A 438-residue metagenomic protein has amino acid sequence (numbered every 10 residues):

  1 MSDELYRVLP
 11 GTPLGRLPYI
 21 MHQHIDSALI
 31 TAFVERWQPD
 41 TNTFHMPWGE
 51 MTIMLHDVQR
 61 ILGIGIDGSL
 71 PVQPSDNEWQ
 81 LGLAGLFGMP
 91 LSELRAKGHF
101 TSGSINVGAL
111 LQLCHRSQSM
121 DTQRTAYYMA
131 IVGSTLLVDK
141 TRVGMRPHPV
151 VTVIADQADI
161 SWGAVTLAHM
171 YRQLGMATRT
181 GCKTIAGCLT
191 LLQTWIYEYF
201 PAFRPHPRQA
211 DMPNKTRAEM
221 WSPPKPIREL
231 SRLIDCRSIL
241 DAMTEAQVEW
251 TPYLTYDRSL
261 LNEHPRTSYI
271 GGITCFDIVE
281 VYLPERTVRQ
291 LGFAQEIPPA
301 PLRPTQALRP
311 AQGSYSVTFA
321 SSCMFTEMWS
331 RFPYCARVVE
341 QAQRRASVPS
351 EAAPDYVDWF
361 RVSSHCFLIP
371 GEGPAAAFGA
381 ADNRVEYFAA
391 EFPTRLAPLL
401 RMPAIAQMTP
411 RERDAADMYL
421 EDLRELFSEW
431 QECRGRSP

Functional and structural regions predicted by a protein language model:
M1-G163, A168-Y171, G187, Y282: N-terminal leader regions that mediate targeting or early regulatory function
Y6, I30, L55, Y128 (+6 more regions): A generic alpha-helix preference that emphasizes hydrophobic side chains
P10, Q38, H56, G63 (+16 more regions): Alpha-helical repeat scaffolds in large eukaryotic proteins
P18-M21, M46, L55, I64 (+10 more regions): Intrinsically disordered, low-complexity regions enriched in proline, serine, glycine and charged residues
E35, A84-G85, Q157, I196 (+3 more regions): Alpha-helix boundary/capping detector
F100-N106, F203-P438: Extended, charge-rich alpha-helical regions
M120, T184, R266: Residue-level marker of regulatory loop/turn positions in helix-turn-helix DNA-binding domains and in histidine
M145-T194, E198, P205-T216: Hydrophobic, mid-to-C-terminal alpha-helical segments
